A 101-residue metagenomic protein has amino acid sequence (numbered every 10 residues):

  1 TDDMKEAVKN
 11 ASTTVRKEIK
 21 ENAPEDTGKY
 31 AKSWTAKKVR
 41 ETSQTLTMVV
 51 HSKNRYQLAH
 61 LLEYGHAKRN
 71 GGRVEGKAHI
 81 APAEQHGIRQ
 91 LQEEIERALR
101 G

Functional and structural regions predicted by a protein language model:
T1-G101: Short, Lys/Arg-rich flexible segments
